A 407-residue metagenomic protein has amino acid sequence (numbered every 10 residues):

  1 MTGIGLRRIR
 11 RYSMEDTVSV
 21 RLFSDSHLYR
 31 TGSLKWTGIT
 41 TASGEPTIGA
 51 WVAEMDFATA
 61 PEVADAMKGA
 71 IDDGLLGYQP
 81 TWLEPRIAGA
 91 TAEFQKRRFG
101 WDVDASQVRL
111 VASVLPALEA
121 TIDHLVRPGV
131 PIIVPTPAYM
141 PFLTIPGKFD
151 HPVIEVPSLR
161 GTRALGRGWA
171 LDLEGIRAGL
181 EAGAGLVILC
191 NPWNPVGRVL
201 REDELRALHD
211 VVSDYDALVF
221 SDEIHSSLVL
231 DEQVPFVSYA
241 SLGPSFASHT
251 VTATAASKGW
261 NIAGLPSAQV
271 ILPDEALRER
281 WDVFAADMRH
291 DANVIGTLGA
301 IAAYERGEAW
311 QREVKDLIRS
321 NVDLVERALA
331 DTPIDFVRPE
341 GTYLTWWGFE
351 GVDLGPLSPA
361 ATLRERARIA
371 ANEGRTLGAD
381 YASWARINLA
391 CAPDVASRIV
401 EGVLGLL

Functional and structural regions predicted by a protein language model:
R8, E93, R177, D353-G355 (+2 more regions): PLP-dependent enzyme catalytic core of the Aspartate aminotransferase-like
E15-S113, A120, A303-R306, L407: N-terminal small-domain helix-loop-helix segment of the aminotransferase-like
K68, R177-E181, H209, S213-D216 (+4 more regions): A structural alpha-helix within SAM-dependent methyltransferase catalytic domains
L76-D210, S227-L228, V234-S245, V251: Conserved core of the PLP fold type I
F149, D214-Y215, F246, T332 (+1 more regions): Helix C-cap/helix->beta junction micro-motif
P244-R319, L407: Conserved core segment of the aminotransferase class I/II
I301, I318-E326, F336-F349, Y381: Conserved glycine-rich beta-strand-loop-beta hairpin in the small C-terminal domain of fold type I
